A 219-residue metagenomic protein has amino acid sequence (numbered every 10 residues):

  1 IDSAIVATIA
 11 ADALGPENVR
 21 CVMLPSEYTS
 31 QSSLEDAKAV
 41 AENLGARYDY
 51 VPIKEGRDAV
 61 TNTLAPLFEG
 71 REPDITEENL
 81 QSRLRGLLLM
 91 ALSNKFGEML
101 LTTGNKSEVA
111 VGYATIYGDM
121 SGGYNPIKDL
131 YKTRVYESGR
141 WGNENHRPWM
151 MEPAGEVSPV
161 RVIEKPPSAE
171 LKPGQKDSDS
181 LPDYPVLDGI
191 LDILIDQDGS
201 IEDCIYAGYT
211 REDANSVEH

Functional and structural regions predicted by a protein language model:
I1-H219: ATP/NTP-dependent adenylation/nucleotidyl-transfer catalytic domains that generate, transfer, or process NMP-activated
